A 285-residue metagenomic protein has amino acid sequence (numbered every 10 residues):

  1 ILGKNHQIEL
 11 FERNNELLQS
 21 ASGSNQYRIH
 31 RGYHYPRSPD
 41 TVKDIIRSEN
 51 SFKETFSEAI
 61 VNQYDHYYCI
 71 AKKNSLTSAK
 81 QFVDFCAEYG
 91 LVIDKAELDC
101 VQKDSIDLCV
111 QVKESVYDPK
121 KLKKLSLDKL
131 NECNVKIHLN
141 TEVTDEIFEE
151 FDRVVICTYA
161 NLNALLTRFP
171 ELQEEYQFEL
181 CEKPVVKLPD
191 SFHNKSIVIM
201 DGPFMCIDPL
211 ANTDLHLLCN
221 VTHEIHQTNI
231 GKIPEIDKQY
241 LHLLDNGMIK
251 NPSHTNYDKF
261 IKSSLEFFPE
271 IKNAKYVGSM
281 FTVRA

Functional and structural regions predicted by a protein language model:
G3-S24: Glycine-rich FAD pyrophosphate-binding loop
L18, R153-D201, L210-L215, E224: Central helical "cap/lid" subdomain
Q26-V101, S105-L108, L244: Dinucleotide-binding Rossmann-like beta1-alpha1 core, especially the glycine-rich loop that anchors the ADP
P36, I70-K80, L108-D128, I249-N256: Short beta-strand to alpha-helix junction loop
N62-Q63, H138, Y176-L180, E270-F281: A short coil-to-beta-strand element that immediately follows conserved catalytic motifs
V110-R168: Helical element adjacent to the flavin cofactor pocket in flavoenzyme catalytic cores
T228-M248: A solvent-exposed, charged loop/short amphipathic helix patch at secondary-structure junctions
N251-A285: Flavin (FAD/FMN) cofactor-binding core of flavoprotein oxidoreductases
